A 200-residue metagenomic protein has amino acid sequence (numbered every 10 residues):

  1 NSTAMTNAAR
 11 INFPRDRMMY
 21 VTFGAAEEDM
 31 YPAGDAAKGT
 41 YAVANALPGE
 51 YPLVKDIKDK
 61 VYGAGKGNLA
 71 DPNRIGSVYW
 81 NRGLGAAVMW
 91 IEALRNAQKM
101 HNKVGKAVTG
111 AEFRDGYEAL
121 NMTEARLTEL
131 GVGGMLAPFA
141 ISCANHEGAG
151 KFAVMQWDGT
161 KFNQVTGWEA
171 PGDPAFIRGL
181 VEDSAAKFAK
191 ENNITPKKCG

Functional and structural regions predicted by a protein language model:
N1-A4, L53-K58, G83-A86, W90-A93 (+2 more regions): Stable alpha-helical elements in mature extracytoplasmic
N1-R10, Y31-K38, K55-G63, G116-A119 (+1 more regions): Hydrophobic transmembrane alpha-helix bundles
N7-A87, P171, D183, T195-P196: Extracellular/periplasmic periplasmic-binding protein-like sensory domains
T22-A25, M122-R126, G200: Short, charged N-terminal helix-start/capping segments
P52, K60-K66, N102-G105, N121 (+3 more regions): Short, flexible coil/linker elements and helix-boundary hinge sites characteristic of intrinsically disordered
D71-W80, I91-G167, P171: Segments of small-molecule ligand-sensing domains
S142-A144, P196-G200: Sequence contexts marking disulfide-bonded cysteines in secreted/extracellular proteins
W168-K197: Short, cationic low-complexity segments
